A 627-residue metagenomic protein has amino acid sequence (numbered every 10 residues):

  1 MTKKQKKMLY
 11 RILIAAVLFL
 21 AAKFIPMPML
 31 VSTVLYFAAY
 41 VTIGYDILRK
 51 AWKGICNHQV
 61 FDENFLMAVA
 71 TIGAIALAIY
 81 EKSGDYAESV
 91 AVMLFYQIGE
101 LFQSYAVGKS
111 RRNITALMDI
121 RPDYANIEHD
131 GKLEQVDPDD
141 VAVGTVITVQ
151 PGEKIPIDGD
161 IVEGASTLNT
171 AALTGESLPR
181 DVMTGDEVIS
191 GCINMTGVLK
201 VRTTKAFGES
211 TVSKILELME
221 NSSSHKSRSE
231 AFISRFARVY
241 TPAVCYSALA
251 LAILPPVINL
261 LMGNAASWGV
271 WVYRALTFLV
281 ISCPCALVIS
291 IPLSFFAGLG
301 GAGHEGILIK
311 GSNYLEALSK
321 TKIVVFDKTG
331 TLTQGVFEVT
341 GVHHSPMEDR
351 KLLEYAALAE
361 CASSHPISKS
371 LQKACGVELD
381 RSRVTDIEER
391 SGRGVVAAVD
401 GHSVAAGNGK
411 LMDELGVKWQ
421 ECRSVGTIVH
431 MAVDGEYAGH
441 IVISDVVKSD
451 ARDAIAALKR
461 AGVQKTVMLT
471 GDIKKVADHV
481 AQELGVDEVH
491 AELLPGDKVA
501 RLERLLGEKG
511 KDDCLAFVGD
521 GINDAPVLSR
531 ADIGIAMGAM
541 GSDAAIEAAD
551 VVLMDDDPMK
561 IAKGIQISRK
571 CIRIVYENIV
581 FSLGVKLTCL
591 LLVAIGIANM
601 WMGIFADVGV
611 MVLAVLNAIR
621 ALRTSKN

Functional and structural regions predicted by a protein language model:
M1-I14, Y240: N-terminal membrane topogenic signal
L13-V17, F232-M262, T277-F295, Y576-F605: Bilayer-spanning, highly hydrophobic alpha-helical transmembrane segments
F19-A22, P26-M29, Y36-Y124, E128 (+7 more regions): Actuator/coupling domain of P-type ATPases
W52-D62, Y105-A116, L293-S312, A621-N627: Juxtamembrane helix-loop transition segments at the membrane interface in multi-pass membrane proteins
E63-T71, L173, Y273, C283-A359 (+2 more regions): Conserved catalytic phosphorylation-site environment of P-type ATPases
S247, K509-D512, A549, M554-N627: Membrane-embedded transport module
V339-K465, K474, E483-L502: P-type ATPase nucleotide-binding
V399-G401, T427, V433-E577, V585: Conserved ATP-binding TGD loop and adjacent catalytic N/P-domain core of P-type ATPases
